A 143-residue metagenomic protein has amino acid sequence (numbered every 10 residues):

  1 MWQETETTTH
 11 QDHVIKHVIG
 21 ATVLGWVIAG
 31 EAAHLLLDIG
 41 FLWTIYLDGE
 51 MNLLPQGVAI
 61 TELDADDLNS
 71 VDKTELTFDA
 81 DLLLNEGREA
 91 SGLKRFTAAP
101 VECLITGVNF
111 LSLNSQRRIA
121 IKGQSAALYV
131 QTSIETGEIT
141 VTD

Functional and structural regions predicted by a protein language model:
M1-D143: Surface-exposed, interaction-prone regions used to assemble/regulate multi-protein complexes
